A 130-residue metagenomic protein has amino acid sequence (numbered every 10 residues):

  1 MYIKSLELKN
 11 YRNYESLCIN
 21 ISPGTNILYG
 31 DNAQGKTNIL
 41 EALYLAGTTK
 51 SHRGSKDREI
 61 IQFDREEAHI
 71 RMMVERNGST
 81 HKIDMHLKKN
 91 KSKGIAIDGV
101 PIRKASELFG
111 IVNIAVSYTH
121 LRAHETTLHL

Functional and structural regions predicted by a protein language model:
M1-L45: Pre-Walker A-like glycine/lysine-rich segment at the N-terminus of P-loop NTPase domains
R12, T126-T127: Alpha-helical hydrophobic packing sites
G47-Y118: Nucleotide-state sensing region of NTPase/ATPase domains
T119-T126: Conserved small/polar residues in nucleotide/adenosyl-binding loops
L130: Cytosolic catalytic cores of cyclic-nucleotide second-messenger enzymes
